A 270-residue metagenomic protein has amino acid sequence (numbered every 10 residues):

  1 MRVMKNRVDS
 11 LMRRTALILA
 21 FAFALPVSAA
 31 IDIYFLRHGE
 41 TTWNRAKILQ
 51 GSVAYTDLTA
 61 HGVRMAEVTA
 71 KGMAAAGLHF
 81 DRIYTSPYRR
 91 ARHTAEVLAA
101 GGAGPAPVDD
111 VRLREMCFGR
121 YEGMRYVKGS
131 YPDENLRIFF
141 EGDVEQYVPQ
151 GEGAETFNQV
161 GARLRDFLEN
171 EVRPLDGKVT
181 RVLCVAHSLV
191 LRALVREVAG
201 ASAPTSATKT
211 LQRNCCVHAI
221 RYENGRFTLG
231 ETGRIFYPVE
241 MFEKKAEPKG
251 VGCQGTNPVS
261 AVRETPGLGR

Functional and structural regions predicted by a protein language model:
V3-A16: Bacterial N-terminal signal peptides that target proteins for export
R14-P26: Bacterial N-terminal signal peptides
A29-I31, M116-K128, G177-T180, R196-R270: Acidic, low-complexity terminal tails and accessory targeting/binding regions of phosphate-metabolizing enzymes
A30-A106, N158, L164: Active-site-proximal alpha-helix that buttresses catalytic centers in soluble enzyme cores
I31-L36, Y84, V179-A186, V190: Beta-strand elements within well-structured catalytic alpha/beta cores of enzymes that handle phosphate/sulfate esters
T56-D57, A99-R165, G230-G233, F242-E243 (+1 more regions): Phosphate-handling substructures
V68-R137, K209-H218: Phosphate-coordination/substrate-recognition cap region in phosphate-metabolizing enzymes
A76-L78, E171-V179: Glycine-rich phosphate-binding loop signature in dinucleotide/nucleotide-binding domains
